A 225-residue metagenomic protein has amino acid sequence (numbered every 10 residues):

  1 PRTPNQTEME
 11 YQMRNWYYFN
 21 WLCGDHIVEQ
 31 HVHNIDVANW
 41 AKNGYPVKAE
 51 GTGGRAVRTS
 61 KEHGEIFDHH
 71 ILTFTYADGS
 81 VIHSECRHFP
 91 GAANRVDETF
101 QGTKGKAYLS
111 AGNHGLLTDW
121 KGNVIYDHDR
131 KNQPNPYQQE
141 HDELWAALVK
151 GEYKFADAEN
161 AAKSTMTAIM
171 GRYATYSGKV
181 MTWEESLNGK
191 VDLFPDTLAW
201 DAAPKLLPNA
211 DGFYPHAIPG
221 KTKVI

Functional and structural regions predicted by a protein language model:
P1-E159, K163-I225: Contiguous beta-strand/loop segments that form the cofactor/metal-binding neighborhood of enzyme cores
